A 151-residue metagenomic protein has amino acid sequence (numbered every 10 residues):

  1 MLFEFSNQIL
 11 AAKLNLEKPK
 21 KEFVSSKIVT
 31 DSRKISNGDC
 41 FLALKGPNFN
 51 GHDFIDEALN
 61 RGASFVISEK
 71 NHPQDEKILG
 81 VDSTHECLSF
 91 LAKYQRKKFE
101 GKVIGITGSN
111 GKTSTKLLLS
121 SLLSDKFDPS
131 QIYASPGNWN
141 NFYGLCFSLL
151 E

Functional and structural regions predicted by a protein language model:
M1-F90, Y94: N-terminal leader/targeting and accessory segments in enzymes
A11, L88-E151: Phosphate-binding loop of NTP-binding sites
